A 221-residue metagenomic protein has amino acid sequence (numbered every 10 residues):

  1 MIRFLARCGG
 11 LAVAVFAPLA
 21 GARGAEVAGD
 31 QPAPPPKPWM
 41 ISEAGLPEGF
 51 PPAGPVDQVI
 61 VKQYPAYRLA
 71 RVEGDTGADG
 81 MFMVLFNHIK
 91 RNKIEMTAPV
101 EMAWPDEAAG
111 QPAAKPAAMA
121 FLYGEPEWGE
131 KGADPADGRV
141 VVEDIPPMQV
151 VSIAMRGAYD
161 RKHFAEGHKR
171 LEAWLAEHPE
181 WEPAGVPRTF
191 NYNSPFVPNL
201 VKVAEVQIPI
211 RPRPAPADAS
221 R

Functional and structural regions predicted by a protein language model:
I2-R221: A solvent-exposed interaction/effector surface
